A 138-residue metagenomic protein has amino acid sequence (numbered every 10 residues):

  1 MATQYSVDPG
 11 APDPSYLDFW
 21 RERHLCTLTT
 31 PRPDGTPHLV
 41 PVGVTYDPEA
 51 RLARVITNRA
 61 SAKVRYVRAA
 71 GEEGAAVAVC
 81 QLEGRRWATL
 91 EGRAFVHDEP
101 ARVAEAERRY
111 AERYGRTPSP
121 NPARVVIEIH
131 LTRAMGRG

Functional and structural regions predicted by a protein language model:
M1-A11, G84-G138: Charged, gly/pro-rich active-site loop segments
M1-T27: Short, basic/aromatic recognition patches
S15, T27-R32, Y114-S119: Short helix-to-loop capping/linker segments positioned immediately adjacent to catalytic or ligand/cofactor-binding
L17-D18, T45, C80, T117-S119: Short secondary-structure boundary/capping segments
R23-R59, A76-V79, T89-L90: Short beta-strand segments
